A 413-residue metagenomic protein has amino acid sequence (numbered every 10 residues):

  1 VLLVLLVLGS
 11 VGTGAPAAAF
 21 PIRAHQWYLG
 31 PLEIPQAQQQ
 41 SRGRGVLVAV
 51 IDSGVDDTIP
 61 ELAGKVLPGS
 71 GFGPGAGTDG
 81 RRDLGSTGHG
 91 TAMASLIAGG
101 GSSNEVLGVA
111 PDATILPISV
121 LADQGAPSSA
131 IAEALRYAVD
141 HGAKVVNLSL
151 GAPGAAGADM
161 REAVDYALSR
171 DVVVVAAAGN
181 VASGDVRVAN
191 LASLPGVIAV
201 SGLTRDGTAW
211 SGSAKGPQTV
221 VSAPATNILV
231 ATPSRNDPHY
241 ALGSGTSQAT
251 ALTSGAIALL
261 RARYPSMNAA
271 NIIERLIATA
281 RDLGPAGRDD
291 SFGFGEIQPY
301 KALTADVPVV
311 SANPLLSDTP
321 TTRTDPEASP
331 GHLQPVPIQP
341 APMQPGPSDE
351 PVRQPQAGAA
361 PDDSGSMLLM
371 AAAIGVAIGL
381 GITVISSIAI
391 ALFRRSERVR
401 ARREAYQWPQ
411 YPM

Functional and structural regions predicted by a protein language model:
V1-F20, G375-I390: Secretory targeting and sorting signals
I22-D112: Active-site core segment of subtilase-fold serine proteases
A76-A155, L283: Subtilisin-like peptidase catalytic core
L96, A225-E296: Hydrolase catalytic cores
L121-N190, D237-H239, G243, G346: Substrate-binding/access-modulating region of protease and related hydrolase catalytic domains
A177-G196, S201-Q218, V230-S244, P285-F292: Active-site-adjacent substrate-recognition loops and nearby beta-strands within hydrolase catalytic domains
S211, S266-M370, Y406-P412: C-terminal subdomain of the subtilisin-like protease fold in secreted/lumenal serine endopeptidases
G375-M413: C-terminal membrane-anchoring or membrane-association module
